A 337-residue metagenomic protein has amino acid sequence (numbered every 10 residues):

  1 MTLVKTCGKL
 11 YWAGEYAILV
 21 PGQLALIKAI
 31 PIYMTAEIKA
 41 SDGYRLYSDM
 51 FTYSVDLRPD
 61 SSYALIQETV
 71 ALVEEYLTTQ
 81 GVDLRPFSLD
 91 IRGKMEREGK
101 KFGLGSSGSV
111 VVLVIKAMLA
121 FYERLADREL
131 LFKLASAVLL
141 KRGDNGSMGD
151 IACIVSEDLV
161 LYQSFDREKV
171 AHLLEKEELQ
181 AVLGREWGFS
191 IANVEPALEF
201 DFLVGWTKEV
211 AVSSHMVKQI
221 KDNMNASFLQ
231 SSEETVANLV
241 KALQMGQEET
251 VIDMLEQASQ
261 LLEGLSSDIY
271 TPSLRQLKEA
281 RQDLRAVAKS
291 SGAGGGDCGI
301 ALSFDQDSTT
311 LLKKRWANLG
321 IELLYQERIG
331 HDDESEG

Functional and structural regions predicted by a protein language model:
T2-A13, A17-V20, I27-D83, E96-G99 (+4 more regions): C-terminal nucleotide
L84-S88: Residues at or immediately flanking beta-strands
I91-L104, M118: Short acidic, glycine/Ser/Thr-rich loop/turn "cap" segments at secondary-structure junctions
G103-L125, D158: DPxDG-like acidic metal-binding loop motif
L104-S106, A288-G295: Short glycine/threonine-rich catalytic loop with a Thr-x-Gly-x-Asp
I115, G299-I300: Short hydrophobic alpha-helical segments that form membrane-spanning helices or hydrophobic packing faces of helical
